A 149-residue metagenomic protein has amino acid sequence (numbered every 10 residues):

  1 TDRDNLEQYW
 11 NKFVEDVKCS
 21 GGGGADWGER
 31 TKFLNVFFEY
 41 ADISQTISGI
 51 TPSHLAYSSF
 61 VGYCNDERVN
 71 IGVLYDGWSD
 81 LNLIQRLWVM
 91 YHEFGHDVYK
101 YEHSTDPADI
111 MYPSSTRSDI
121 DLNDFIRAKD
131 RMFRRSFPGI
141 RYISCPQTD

Functional and structural regions predicted by a protein language model:
T1-R3, Y9, H54-G72, W78-D80 (+1 more regions): Metalloprotease/metallohydrolase-associated module, dominated by Zn2+-dependent proteases
D4, F38-E39, L81-N82: Short, surface-exposed alpha-helical recognition segments that flank or form part of ligand/macromolecule-binding
Q8-Y63: Auxiliary, metal-adjacent structural segments of Zn-dependent hydrolase domains
W27-E29, C64, S79-Q85: Short, surface-exposed loop and linker segments with low hydrophobicity and enrichment for Pro/Ser/Thr
V36-I43, L74-D76, E93, Y112-T116: Active-site-proximal beta-strand/loop segments in catalytic clefts of secreted hydrolases
F38, D66-V69, I84, D97: Post-signal/leader-peptide non-cytosolic segments of secretory proteins
R86-L87, D109: Residue-level detector of short, conserved catalytic/binding motifs and their immediate flanks
L87-Y101: Active-site recognition of the HExxH zinc-binding catalytic motif
